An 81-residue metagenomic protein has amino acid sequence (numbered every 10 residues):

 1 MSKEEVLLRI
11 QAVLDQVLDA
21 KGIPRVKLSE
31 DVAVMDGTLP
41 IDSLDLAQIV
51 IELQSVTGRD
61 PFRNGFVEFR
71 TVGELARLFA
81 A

Functional and structural regions predicted by a protein language model:
M1-I41, D45-I51, S55-A81: Phosphopantetheine-dependent thiolation modules in NRPS/PKS and related acyl-activating systems
